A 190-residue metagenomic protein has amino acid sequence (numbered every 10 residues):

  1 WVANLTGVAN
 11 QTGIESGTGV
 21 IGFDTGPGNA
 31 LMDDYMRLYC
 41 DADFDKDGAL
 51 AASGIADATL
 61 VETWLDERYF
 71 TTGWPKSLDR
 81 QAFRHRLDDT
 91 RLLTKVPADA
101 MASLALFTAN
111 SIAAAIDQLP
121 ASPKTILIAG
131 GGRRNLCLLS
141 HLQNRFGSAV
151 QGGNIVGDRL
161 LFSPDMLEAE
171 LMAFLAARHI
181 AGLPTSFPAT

Functional and structural regions predicted by a protein language model:
W1-L5, A9-I14, D33-D34: Short beta-strand scaffold segments in enzyme catalytic cores
V2, Y39-F44, A115-L119, A177-F187: Short helix-capping/linker segments at secondary-structure and domain boundaries
N4-V8, G26-G28, I128-L136: A short acidic Gly-Thr/Ser loop motif
I21-A109, A113, T185: Conserved ATP-utilizing enzyme core subdomain
T94, A113-K124: Phosphate/pyrophosphate-binding loops at sites that engage ATP/ADP/AMP, CoA/4′-phosphopantetheine, polyphosphate
L106, D158-T190: Glycine-rich phosphate-binding/hydrolytic loop that grips phosphoryl groups
P123-R145: Glycine-rich phosphate-binding loops at beta-strand->alpha-helix junctions
V150-I155: Generic structural signal for residues in well-ordered beta-strands
